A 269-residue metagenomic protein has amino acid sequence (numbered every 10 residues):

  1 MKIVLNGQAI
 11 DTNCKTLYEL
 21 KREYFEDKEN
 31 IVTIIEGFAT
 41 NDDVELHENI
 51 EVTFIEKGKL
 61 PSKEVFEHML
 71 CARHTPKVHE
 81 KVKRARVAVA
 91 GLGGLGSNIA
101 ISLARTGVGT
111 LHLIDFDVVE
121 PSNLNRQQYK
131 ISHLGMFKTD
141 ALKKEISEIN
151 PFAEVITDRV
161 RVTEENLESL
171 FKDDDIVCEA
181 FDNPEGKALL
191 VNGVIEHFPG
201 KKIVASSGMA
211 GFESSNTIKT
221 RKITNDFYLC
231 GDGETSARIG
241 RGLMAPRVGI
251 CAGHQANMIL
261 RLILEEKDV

Functional and structural regions predicted by a protein language model:
M1-I10: Eukaryote-biased recognition of intrinsically disordered, low-complexity regulatory segments
N6-G7, N30-L46: Short acidic beta-strand-loop surface patches of small beta-rich interaction domains
N13-D27: Short amphipathic, charge-patterned alpha-helical segments
F25-E26, V32-F38, K172-I176, A180-V269: Glycine-rich phosphate/adenylate-binding loop
D42, T53-V87: N-terminal charged helix/coil linker that caps or initiates catalytic domains
T75-V118: Glycine-rich adenosine-cofactor-binding loop
L113-N150: Glycine-rich phosphate-binding loop and adjoining beta1-alpha1-beta2 segment of Rossmann-like nucleotide-binding folds
T139-D174, F181-P184: A structured beta-alpha segment of the ubiquitous adenosine-cofactor-binding alpha/beta core
